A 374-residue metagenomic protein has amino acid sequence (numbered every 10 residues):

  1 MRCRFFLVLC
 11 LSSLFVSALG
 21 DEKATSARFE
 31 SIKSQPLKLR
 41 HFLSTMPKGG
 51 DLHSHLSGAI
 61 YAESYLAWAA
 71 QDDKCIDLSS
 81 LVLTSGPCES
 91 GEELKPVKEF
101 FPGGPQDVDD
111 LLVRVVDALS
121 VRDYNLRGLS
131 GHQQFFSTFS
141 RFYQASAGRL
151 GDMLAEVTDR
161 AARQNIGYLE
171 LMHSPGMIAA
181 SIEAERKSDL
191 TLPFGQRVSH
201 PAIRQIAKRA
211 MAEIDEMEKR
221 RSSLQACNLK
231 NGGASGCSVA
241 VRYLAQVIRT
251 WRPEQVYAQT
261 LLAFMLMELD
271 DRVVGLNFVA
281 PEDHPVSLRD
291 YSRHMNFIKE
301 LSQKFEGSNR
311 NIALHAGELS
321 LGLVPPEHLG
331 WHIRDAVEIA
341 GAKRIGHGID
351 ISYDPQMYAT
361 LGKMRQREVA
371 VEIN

Functional and structural regions predicted by a protein language model:
M1-F6: Bacterial N-terminal signal peptides that target proteins for export
L7-L14: Bacterial N-terminal signal peptides
L19-I373: Metal-cofactor-binding active-site regions of metalloenzymes
